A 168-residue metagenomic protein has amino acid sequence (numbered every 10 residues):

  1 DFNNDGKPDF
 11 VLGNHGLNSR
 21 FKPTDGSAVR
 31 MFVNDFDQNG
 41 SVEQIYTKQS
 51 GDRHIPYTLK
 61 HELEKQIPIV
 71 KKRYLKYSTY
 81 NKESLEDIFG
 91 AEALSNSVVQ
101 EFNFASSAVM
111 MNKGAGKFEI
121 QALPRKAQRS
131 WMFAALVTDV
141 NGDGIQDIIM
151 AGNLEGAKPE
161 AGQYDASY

Functional and structural regions predicted by a protein language model:
D1-Y168: Beta-propeller-forming repeat regions
